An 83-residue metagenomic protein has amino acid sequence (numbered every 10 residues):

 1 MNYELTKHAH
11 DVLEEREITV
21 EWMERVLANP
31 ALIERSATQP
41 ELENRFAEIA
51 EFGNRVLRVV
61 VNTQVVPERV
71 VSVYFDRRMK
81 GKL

Functional and structural regions predicted by a protein language model:
M1-L83: Ribonuclease/tRNase effector modules and their secretory precursors
